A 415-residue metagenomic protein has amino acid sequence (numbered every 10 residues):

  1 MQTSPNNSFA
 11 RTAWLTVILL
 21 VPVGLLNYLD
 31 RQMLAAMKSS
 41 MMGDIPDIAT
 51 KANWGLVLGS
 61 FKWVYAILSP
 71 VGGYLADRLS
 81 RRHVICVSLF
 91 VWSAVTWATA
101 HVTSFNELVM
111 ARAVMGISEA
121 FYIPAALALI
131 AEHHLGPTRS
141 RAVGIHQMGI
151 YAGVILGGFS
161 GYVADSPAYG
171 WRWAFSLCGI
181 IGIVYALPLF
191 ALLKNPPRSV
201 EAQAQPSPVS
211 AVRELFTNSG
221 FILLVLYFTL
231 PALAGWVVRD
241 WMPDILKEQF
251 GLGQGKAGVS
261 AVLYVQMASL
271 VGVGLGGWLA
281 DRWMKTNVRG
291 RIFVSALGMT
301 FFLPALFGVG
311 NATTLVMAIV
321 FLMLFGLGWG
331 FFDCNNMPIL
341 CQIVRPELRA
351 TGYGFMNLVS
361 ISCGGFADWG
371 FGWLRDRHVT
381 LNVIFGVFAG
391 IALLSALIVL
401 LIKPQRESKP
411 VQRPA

Functional and structural regions predicted by a protein language model:
T3-F9, P196-V225, Q249: Juxtamembrane intracellular "pre-TM" segments in multi-pass secondary transporters
Q32, K62-P70, V154-I155, Q266-G274 (+2 more regions): Residue-level signature of mid-helix packing/kink "hotspots" within the transmembrane helices of 12-pass Major
L34-A35, S219-G274, D333, M337: Extracytoplasmic gate region of multi-pass secondary transporters
M37-I67: Extracellular/periplasmic helix-loop-helix junction of adjacent transmembrane segments in MFS-like secondary
I67-T103: Conserved MFS/SLC helix-loop-helix module at the cytosolic interface between two early adjacent transmembrane helices
S80, H101-E107, L135, A312-T313: Helix-breaking motifs and short loop linkers at transmembrane-helix boundaries and internal kinks in secondary membrane
A111-I150: Cytoplasmic helix-loop-helix junction between adjacent transmembrane helices in 12-TM secondary transporters
H146-A191: Helix-loop-helix hairpin linking two adjacent transmembrane segments in secondary transporters
